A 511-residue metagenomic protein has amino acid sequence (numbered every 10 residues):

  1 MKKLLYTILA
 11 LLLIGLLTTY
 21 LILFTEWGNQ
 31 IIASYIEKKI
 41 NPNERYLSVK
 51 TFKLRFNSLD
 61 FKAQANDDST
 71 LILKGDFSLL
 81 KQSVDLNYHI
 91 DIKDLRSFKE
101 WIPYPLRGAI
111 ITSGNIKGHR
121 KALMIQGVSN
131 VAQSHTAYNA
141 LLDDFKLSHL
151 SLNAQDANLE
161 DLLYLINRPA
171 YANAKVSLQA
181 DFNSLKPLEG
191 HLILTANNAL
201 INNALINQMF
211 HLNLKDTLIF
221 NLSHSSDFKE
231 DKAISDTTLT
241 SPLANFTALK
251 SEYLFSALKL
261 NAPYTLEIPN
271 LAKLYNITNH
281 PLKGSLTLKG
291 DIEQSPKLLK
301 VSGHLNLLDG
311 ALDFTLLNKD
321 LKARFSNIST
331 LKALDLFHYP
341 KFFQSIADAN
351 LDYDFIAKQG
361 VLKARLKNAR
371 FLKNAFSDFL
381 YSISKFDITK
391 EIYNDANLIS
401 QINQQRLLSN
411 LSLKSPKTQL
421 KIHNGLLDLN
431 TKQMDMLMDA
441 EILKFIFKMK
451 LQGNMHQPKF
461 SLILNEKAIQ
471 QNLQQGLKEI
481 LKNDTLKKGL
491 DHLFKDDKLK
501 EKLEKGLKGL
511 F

Functional and structural regions predicted by a protein language model:
M1-L13, L17, L21, N41-P42 (+12 more regions): Extended terminal
L16-N87, K93, S97, G118: Terminal hydrophobic membrane-targeting helix
A33-K38, I110, I201-N202, I206 (+2 more regions): Short, basic/low-complexity N-terminal boundary segments at the transition from targeting/disordered tails
R45-L47, Q64-K74, E100-G114, N130-N139 (+9 more regions): Amphipathic hydrophobic-ligand
K53-S58, A65-S69, F77-K81, I90-R96 (+22 more regions): Beta-strand elements of well-folded, non-transmembrane domains
L59-F61, L73, L86-Y88, T112 (+15 more regions): Hydrophobic residues positioned within well-ordered beta-strands of beta-sheet architectures
L362-E391, N397-I399: A glycine-rich beta-turn/hairpin centered on an aromatic-Pro dipeptide
